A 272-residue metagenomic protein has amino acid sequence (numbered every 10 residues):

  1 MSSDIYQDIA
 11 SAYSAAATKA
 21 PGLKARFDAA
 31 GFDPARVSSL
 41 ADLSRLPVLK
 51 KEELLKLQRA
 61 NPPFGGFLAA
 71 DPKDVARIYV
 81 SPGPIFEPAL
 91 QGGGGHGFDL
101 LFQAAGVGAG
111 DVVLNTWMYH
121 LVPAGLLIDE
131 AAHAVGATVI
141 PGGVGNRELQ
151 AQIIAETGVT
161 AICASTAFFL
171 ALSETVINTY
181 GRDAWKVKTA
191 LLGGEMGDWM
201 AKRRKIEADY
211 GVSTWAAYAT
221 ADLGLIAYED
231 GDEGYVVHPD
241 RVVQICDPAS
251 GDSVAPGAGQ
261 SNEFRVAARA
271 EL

Functional and structural regions predicted by a protein language model:
M1-A104, G108, W185: Nucleotide 5′-phosphate-binding alpha/beta core
M1-A17, V135-L272: Active-site glycine/GP-rich loop and adjacent strand/helix microenvironment that borders small-molecule binding pockets
F32, Y119, A268-L272: AMP-binding (ANL) adenylation modules
S81-P82, V113, A132, V243: Hydrophobic alpha-helical segments that mediate membrane insertion or helix-helix packing
A89-G92, W117, T138-G142: Short, flexible loop segments at the rims of nucleotide/cofactor-binding pockets, characterized by
F98-V112, R147-V159: Conserved ATP-dependent adenylate/AMP-binding module captured primarily in the ANL superfamily
A104-A137: Conserved AMP-binding loop of ANL adenylate-forming enzymes
